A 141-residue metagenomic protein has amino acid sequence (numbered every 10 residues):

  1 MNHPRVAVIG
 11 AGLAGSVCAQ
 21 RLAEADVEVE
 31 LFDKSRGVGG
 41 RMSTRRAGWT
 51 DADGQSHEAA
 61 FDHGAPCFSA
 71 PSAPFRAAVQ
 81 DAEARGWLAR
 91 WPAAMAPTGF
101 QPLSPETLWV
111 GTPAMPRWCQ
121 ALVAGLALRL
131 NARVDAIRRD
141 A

Functional and structural regions predicted by a protein language model:
M1-A14: Beta1/beta-strand and adjacent pyrophosphate-binding region of the FAD-binding site in flavoprotein oxidoreductases
A7-I9, A23-G54: Glycine-rich FAD pyrophosphate-binding loop
G15, S35, F61, S72-R76 (+1 more regions): A structural signal for well-ordered alpha-helical scaffolds and beta->alpha junctions
V17-V27, L122-L126: A short, Lys/Arg-enriched amphipathic alpha-helix followed by its capping loop at the start of a domain
R21, S43-A94: N-terminal FAD cofactor-binding segment of flavoenzymes
C67-P71, L88, P92, A96-V123: Short beta-strand to alpha-helix junction loop
L130-A141: A conserved short coil-to-beta-strand element within the FAD-binding core of flavoproteins
